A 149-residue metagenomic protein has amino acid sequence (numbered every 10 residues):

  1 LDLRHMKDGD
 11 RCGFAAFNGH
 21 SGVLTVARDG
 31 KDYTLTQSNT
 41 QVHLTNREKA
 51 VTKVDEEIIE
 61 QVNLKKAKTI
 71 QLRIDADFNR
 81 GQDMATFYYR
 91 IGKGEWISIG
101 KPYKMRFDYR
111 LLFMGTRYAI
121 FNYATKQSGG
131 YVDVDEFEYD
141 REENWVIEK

Functional and structural regions predicted by a protein language model:
L1-K149: Extracellular glycan-recognition regions
